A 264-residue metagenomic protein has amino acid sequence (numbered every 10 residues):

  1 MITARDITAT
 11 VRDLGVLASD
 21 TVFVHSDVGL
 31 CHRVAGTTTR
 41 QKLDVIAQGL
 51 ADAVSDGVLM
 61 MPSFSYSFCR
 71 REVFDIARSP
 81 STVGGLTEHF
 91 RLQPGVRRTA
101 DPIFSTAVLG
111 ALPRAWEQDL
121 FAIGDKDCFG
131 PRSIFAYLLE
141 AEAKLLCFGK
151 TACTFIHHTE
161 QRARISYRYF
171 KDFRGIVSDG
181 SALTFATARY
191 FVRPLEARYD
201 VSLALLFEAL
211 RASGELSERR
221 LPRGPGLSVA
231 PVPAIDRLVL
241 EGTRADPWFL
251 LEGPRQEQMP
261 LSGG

Functional and structural regions predicted by a protein language model:
I2-L14: N-terminal basic/disordered segments at the start of proteins
D13, L17, C31-S65: Glycine/small-residue-rich interface belts in oligomeric ring/scaffold proteins and their assembly partners
D20-L30: Short acidic, glycine-rich surface-loop motifs adjacent to enzyme active sites
S55-D56, R168-D200: Short, flexible loop segments at boundaries between secondary-structure elements
Y66-H158: Internal, conserved structured core segments that host functional sites
K144, K150, T154-D179: Active-site beta-loop-alpha substructure in enzyme catalytic cores, prototypically the cysteine-centered nucleophile
Y190-G264: Acidic/aromatic/glycine-rich contiguous surface patches that form carbohydrate-binding/processing clefts and analogous
